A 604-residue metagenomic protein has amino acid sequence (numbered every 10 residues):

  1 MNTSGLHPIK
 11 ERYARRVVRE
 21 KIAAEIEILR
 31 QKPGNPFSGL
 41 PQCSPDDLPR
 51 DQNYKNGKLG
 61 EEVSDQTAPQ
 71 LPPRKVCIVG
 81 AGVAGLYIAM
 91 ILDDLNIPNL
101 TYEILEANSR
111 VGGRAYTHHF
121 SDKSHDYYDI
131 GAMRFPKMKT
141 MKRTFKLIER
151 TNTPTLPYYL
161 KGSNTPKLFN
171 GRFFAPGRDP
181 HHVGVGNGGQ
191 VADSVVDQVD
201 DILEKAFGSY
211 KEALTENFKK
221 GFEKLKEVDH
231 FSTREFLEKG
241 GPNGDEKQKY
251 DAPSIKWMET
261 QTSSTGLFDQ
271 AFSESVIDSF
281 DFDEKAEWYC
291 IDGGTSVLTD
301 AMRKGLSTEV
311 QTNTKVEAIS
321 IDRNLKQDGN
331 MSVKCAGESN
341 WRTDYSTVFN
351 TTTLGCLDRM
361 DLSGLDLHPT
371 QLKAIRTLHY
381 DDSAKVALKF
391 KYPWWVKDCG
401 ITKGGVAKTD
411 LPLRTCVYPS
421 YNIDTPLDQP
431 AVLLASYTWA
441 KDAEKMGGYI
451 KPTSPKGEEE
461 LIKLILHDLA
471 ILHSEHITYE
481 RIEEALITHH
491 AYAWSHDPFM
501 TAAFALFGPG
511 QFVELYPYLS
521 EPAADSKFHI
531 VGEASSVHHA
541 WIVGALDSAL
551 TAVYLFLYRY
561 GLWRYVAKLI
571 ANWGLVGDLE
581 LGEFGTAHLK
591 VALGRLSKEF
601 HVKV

Functional and structural regions predicted by a protein language model:
N2-K58, D398-V604: Conserved flavin/dinucleotide-binding core of flavoenzymes
N2-Q31, P36, S109, G113-R143 (+5 more regions): Glycine-rich active-site loop/strand segments that organize a redox cofactor
T3-A23, E27, E149-R150, P157-G266: Mobile amphipathic helical/loop "lid" adjacent to a hydrophobic cofactor/ligand pocket
D65-K205: N-terminal glycine-rich phosphate/pyrophosphate-binding loop and immediately adjacent elements
Y128-P136, N217-E227, E284-D292, Q371-H379 (+3 more regions): Active-site rim elements
K211-E317, D322-V333, D344, T351 (+3 more regions): Active-site/ligand-binding neighborhood in enzyme catalytic cores
T308, T312-A443: Mid-domain catalytic core of redox enzymes that form a hydrophobic substrate pocket/lid adjacent to a catalytic redox
